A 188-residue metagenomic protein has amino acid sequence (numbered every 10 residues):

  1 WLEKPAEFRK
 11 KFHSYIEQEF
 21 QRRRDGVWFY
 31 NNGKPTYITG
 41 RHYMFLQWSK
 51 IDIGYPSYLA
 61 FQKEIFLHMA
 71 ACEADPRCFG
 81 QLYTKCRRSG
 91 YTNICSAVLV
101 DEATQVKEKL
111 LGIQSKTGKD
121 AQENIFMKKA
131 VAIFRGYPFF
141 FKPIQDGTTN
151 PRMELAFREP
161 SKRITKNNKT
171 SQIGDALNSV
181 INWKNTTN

Functional and structural regions predicted by a protein language model:
W1-N188: Phosphate/NTP-binding elements of NTP-utilizing enzymes
